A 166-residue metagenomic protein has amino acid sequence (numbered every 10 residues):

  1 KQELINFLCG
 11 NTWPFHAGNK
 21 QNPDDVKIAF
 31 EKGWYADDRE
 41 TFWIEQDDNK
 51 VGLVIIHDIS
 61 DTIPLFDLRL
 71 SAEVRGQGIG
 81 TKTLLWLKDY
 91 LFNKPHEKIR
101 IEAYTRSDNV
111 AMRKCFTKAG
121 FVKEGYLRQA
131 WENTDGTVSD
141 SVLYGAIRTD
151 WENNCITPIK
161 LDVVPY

Functional and structural regions predicted by a protein language model:
K1-E3, F7, T41-Y166: Acyl-donor (CoA/ACP) binding surface of acyl/acetyltransferases
N6-Q21, G33: Helix-loop element at the rim of GNAT/NAT acetyltransferase active sites that forms part of the acceptor-substrate
W13-P14, Y35, E97, V122: A general structural signal for well-ordered secondary-structure junctions
N19-E40: Active-site rim helix/loop that mediates acceptor-substrate recognition in acyltransferases
